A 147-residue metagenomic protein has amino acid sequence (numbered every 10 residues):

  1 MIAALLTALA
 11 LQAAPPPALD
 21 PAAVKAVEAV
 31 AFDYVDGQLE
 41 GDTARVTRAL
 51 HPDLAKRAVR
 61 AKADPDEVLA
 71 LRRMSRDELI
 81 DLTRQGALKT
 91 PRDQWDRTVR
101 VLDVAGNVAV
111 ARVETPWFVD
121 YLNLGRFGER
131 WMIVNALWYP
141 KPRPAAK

Functional and structural regions predicted by a protein language model:
I2, L11-A44, R48, P52: Short, low-complexity N-terminal intrinsically disordered segments enriched in polar/charged residues
L9-A22, D64-E67, R72-R73, T83 (+1 more regions): Compositionally biased, proline/threonine/alanine/serine-rich low-complexity intrinsically disordered stretches
L50, K56-A63, P144: Outer-membrane beta-barrel domain signature
P52, D64-P65, I80, L137: Extracytoplasmic/lumenal soluble domains of exported proteins with redox or metal-associated functions
A55-R60, L69-W117: Surface-exposed, charged secondary-structure patches
V108-R112, V119-A145: Short beta-strand edge/turn micro-motifs at domain boundaries
